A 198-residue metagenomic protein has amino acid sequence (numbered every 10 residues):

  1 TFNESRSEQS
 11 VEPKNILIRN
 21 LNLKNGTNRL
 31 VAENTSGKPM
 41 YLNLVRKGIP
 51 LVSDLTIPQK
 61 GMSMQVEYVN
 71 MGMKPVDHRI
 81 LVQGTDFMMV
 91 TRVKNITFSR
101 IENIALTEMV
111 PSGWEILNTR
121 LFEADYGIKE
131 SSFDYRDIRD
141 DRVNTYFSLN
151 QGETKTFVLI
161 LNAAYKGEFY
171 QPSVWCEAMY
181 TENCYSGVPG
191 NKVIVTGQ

Functional and structural regions predicted by a protein language model:
T1-Q198: Long, domain-scale non-catalytic interaction/scaffolding regions in large secretory-pathway and trafficking proteins
